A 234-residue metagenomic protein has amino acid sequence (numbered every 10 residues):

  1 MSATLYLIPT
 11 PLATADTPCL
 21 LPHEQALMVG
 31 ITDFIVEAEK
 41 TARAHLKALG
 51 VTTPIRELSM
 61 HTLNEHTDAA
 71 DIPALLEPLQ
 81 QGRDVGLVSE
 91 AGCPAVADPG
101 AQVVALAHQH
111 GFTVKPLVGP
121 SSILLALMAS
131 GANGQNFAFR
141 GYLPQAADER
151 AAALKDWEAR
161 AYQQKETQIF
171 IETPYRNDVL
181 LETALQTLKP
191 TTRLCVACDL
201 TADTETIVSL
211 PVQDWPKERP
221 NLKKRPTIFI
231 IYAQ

Functional and structural regions predicted by a protein language model:
M1-L63: Glycine-rich, flexible N-terminal cofactor/catalytic loop recognition
S2-Y6, Q102-R160: Class I SAM-dependent methyltransferase SAM-binding "motif I" and its flanking Rossmann-like core
S2-Y6, R83-D84, Q163-Q234: A contiguous loop/helix-start segment that scaffolds small-molecule binding in enzyme catalytic cores
M28-F34, G111-K115, T167-Q168: Short active-site oxyanion
V36-E37, S89, P116-G119, F170 (+1 more regions): General beta-strand structural signal in soluble alpha/beta enzymes
K40-A42, G92-C93, S122, R176: Alpha-helix capping/helix-boundary segments
H61-D68, L143-A147: Conserved helicase motor
N64, D71-V114: Glycine/small-residue-rich loop that forms an oxyanion/phosphate-binding "nest" at active or ligand-binding sites
